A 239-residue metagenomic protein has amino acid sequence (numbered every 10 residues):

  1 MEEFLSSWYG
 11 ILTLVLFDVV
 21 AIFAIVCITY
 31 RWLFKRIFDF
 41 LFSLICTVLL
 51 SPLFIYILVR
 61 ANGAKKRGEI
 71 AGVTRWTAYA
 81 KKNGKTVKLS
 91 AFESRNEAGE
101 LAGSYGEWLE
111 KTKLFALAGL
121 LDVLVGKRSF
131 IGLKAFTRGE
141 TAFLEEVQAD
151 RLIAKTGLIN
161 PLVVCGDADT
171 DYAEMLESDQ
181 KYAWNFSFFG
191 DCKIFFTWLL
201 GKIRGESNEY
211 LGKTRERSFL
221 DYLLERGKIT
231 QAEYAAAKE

Functional and structural regions predicted by a protein language model:
M1-F4: Membrane-interfacial interhelical loops
S6-R95, I194-E239: A hydrophobic, helix-centered structural microdomain
L33-R36, L49, L101, K113-A116 (+2 more regions): An acidic site on a long C-lobe helix of protein kinase domains
C46, E107, Y182: Short, flexible active-site loop motifs that bind/organize anionic cofactors or intermediates
G68-W108, L158-E177: Short, glycine-rich, amphipathic interfacial segments at transmembrane boundaries or analogous
R95-T156, F195-W198: A short, structured surface patch at a secondary-structure boundary
V147-F219: Cytosol-/stroma-facing membrane-proximal "stalk/adaptor" domains immediately downstream of transmembrane anchors
